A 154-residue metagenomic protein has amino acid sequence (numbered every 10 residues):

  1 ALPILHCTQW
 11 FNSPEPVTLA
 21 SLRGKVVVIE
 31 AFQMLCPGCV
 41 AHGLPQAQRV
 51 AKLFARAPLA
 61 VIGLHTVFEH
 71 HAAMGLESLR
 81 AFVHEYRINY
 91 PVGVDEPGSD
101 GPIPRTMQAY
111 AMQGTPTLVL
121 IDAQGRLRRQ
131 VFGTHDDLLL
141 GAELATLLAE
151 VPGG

Functional and structural regions predicted by a protein language model:
A1-A20, Y90: N-terminal "domain-start" segment that seeds a small globular fold
I4-L5, I29, V61, V92 (+2 more regions): Generic structural signal for small/hydrophobic residues in well-ordered secondary structure, especially within
V17-G43, A47, V61: Short active-site neighborhood of thiol/selenol oxidoreductases, capturing the structured segment around
R23-V27, A57-A60, R87-P91, A123: Loop/turn elements at helix/coil->beta-strand transitions in domains of secreted/extracellular proteins
A31-Q33, L64-V67, D95-P97, F132-T134: Active-site-proximal beta-strand/loop segments in catalytic clefts of secreted hydrolases
V40-Y86, P97-R105: Structural microenvironment flanking redox-active thiols in thiol-disulfide oxidoreductases
H42, Y86-I88, V94-A145: Thiol/disulfide oxidoreductase modules built on the thioredoxin-like
A145-G154: Short, solvent-exposed cationic patches
